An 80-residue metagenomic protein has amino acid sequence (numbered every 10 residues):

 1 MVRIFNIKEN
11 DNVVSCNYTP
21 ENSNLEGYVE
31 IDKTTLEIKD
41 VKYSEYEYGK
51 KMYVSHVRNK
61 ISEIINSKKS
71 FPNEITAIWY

Functional and structural regions predicted by a protein language model:
M1-I4, Y48-K50: N-terminal start-of-chain detector that recognizes signal peptides and the immediate post-cleavage beginning
V2-D32: N-terminal acidic leader/helix
Y28-E30, T34-Y80: Acidic, low-complexity intrinsically disordered segments
